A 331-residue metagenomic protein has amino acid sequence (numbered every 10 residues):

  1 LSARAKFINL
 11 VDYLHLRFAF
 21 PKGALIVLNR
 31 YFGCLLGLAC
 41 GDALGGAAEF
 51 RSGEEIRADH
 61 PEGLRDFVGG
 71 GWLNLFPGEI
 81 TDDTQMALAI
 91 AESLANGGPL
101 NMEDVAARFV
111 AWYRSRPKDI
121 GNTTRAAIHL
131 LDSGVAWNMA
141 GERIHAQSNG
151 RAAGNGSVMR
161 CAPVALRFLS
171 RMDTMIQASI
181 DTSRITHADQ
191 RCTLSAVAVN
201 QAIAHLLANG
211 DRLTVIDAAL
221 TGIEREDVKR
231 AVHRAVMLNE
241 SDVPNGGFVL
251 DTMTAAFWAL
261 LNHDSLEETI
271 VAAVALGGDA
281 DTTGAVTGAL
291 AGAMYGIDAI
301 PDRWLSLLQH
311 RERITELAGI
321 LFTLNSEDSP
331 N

Functional and structural regions predicted by a protein language model:
F7, Y13, F18-F20: Aromatic (phenylalanine/tyrosine) cluster motif
F7-I8, L25: Generic short N-terminal amphipathic or hydrophobic helices
I8-N9, A39: Exposed, low-complexity/repetitive linear segments and helix-based recognition motifs, biased toward charged/polar
F18-N331: Structured, active/binding-site neighborhoods that engage oxygen-rich ligands
